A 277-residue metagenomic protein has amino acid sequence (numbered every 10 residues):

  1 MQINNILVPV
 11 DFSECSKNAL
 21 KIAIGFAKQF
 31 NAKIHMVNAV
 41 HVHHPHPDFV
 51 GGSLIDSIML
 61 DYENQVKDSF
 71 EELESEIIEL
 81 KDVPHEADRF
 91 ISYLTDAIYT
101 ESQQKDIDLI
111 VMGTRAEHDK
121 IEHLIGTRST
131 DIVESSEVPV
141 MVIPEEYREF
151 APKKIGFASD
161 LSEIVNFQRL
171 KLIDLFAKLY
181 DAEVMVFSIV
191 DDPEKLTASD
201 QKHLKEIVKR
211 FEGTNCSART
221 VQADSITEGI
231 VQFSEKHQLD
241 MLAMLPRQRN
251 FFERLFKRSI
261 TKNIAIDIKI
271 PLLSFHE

Functional and structural regions predicted by a protein language model:
M1-S53, K154-T220, K236-M241, D267: Small/aliphatic-rich secondary-structure junction motif
C15, H118-D119, I164, I226 (+1 more regions): Short glycine-rich, flexible loops that bind phosphorylated cofactors or substrates
N38, R89, P144, S188 (+2 more regions): Residue-level recognition of beta-strand->loop/alpha-helix junctions
L54-D68: A short acidic, glycine-rich active-site loop that binds or catalyzes chemistry on phosphate/adenosine moieties
E79-E86, E212-S217: A short helix-to-beta-strand connector/capping loop
R89-A97, A223-T227: Charged docking surfaces used in two-component/phosphorelay signaling
D96-R148, E235-E277: Gly/Ser-rich helix-loop-strand patches that form or flank binding pockets for ribonucleotide-derived cofactors
S225-E235: A short, acidic, amphipathic alpha-helical segment used as a generic capping/interface helix at domain edges
